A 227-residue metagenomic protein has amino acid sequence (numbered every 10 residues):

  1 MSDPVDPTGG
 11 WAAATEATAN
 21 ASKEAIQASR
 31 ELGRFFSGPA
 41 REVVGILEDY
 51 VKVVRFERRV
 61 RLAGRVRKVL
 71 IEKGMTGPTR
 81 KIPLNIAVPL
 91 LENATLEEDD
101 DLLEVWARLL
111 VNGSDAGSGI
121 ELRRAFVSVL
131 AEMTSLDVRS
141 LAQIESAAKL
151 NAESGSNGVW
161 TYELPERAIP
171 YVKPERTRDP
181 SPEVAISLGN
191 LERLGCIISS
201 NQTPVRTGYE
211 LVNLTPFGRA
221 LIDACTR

Functional and structural regions predicted by a protein language model:
D3-E132: Charged, alpha-helical interface segments at or near domain boundaries
S29, G33, L96, V138 (+2 more regions): Amphipathic, non-membrane alpha-helical segments in soluble helical-bundle scaffolds
R80-N85, E175-Q202, R206-Y209: Short amphipathic alpha-helical interaction segments
N112, A116, E132-L150, S181 (+2 more regions): Amphipathic alpha-helical interaction surfaces
E121-T177: Short amphipathic alpha-helical interface segments
A125-V129, S187, F217: Short, hydrophobic/aromatic alpha-helical segments in well-folded domains
T207-R227: Short, amphipathic alpha-helical interaction segments positioned at domain boundaries
